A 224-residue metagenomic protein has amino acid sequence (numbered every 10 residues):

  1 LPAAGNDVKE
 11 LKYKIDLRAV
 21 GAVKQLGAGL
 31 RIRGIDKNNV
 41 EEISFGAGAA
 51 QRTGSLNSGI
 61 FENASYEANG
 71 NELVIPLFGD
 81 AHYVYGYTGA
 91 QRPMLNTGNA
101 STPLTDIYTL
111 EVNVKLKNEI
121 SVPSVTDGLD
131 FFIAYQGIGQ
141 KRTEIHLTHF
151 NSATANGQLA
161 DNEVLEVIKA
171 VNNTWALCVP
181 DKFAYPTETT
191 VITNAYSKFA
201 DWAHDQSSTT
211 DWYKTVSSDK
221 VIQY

Functional and structural regions predicted by a protein language model:
L1-Y224: Extracellular distal adhesion/interaction modules in secreted or cell-surface proteins
